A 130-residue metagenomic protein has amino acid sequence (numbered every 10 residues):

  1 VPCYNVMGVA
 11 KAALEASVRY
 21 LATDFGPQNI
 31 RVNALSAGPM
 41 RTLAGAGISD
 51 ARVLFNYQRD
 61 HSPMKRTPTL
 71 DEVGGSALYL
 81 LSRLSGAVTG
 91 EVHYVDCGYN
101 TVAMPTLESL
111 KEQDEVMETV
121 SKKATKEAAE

Functional and structural regions predicted by a protein language model:
P2-M7, A44: Conserved catalytic loop/helix region of short-chain dehydrogenase/reductase
A10, V18: Active-site helix of classical SDR
E15, T23, N100: Flexible cofactor-recognition loop at the NAD(P)H-binding site of Rossmann-like short-chain dehydrogenase/reductase
T23-P27, G86: Alpha-helical segment proximal to the catalytic Tyr-Lys
P27, A37-S62, V102-A128: A glycine/serine/threonine-rich, flexible loop-to-helix segment that serves as the NAD(P) cofactor-binding "lid"
P27-I30, E91: Active-site loop of short-chain dehydrogenase/reductase
A34, V53-V88, H93, C97 (+1 more regions): C-terminal helical subdomain
